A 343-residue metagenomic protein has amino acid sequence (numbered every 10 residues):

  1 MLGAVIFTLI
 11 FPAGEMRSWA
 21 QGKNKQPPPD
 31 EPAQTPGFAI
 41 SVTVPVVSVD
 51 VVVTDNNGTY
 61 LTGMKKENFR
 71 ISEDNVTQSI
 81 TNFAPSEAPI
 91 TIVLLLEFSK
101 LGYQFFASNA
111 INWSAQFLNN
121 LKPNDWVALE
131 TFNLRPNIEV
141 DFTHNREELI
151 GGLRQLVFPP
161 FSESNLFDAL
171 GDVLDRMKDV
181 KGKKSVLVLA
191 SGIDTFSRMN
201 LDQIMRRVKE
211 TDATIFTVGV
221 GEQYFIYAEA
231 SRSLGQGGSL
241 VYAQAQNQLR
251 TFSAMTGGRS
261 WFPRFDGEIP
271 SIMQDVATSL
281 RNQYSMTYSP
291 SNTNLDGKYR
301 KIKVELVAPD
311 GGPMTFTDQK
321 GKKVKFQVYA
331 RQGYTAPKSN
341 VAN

Functional and structural regions predicted by a protein language model:
L2-G14: Bacterial N-terminal signal peptides
M16-N343: Scaffold/interface architecture of coatomer-like assemblies
